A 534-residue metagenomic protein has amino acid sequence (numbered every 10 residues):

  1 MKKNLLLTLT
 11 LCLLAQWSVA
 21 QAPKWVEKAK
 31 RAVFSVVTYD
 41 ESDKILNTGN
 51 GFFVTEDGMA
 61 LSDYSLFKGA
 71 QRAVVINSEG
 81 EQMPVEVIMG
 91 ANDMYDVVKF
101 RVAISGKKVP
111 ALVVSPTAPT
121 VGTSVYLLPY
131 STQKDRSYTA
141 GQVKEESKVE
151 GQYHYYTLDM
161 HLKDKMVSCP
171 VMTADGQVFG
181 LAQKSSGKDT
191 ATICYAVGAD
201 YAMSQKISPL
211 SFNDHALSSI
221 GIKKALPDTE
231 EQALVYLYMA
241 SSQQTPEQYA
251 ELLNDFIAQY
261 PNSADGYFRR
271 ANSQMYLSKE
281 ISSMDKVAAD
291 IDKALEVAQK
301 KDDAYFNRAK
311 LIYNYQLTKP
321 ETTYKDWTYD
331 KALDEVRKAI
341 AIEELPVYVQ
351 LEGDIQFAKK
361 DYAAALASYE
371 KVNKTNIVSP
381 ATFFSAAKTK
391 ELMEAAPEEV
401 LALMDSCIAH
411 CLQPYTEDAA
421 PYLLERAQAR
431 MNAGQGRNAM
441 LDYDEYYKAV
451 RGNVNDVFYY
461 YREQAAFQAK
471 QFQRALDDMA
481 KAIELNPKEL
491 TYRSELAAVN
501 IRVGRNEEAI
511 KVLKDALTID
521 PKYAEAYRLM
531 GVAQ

Functional and structural regions predicted by a protein language model:
V19-F53, M59-D63, R72: N-terminal activation segment of mature serine protease catalytic domains
A22-V26, V109, L181-L252: C-terminal cap/linker of serine protease catalytic domains
K30-T38, A103-P110, R136-I207: Active-site region of chymotrypsin-like
T55-L128, Q133-S137, Q152-Y155, D164: Conserved active-site neighborhood of the chymotrypsin/trypsin-like protease fold
A264-D265, K301-F306, P346-V347, S379-A381 (+4 more regions): Helix-start (N-cap) detector for alpha-helical repeat units in TPR-like alpha-solenoids, especially tetratricopeptide
Y276, E280, N314-Y315, A358 (+4 more regions): Register position in tetratricopeptide repeats
